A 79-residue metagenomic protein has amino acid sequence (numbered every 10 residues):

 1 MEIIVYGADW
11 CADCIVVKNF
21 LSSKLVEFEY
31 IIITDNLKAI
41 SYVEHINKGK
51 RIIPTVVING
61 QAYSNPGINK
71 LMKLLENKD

Functional and structural regions predicted by a protein language model:
M1-V26: Local sequence-structure signature of Cys/Sec-based thiol-disulfide redox active-site neighborhoods
A12, D35, Y63: Glycine-/small-residue-rich active-site loops that bind phosphorylated ligands and cofactors
E27-I40: Thiol-based oxidoreductase modules, predominantly thioredoxin-like and allied folds used for disulfide exchange
Y42-N47, K73-L75: Short amphipathic alpha-helix with an adjacent loop that forms part of the alpha/beta core around
N47-V56: Structural micro-motif
I58-D79: Non-catalytic, surface beta->alpha helical segment in thiol-disulfide oxidoreductase systems
